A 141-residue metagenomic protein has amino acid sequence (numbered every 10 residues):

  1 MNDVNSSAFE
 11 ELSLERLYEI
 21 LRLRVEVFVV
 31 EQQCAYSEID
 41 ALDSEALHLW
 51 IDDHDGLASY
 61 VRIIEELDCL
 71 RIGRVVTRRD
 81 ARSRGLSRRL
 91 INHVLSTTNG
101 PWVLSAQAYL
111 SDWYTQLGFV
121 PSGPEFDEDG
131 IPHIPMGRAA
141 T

Functional and structural regions predicted by a protein language model:
M1-L57: Short amphipathic alpha-helix that is part of the acyltransferase structural core
R24, Y114, F119: Conserved active-site tyrosine of GNAT-family acetyltransferases
S44-E45, D68, E128-P132: Short acidic/glycine-enriched loop/turn segments that link adjacent beta-strands
W50, G56-V76: Conserved beta-strand in the GNAT
I51, I63, L90-N99: Alpha-helix C-terminal capping segments
T77, R82-S96: Conserved acetyl-CoA-binding loop-helix of GNAT-fold acetyltransferases
S96-Y109: Conserved GNAT acetyl-CoA-binding A-motif
V103-S105, V120-R138: Conserved catalytic-core motifs of GNAT/GCN5-like acyltransferases
